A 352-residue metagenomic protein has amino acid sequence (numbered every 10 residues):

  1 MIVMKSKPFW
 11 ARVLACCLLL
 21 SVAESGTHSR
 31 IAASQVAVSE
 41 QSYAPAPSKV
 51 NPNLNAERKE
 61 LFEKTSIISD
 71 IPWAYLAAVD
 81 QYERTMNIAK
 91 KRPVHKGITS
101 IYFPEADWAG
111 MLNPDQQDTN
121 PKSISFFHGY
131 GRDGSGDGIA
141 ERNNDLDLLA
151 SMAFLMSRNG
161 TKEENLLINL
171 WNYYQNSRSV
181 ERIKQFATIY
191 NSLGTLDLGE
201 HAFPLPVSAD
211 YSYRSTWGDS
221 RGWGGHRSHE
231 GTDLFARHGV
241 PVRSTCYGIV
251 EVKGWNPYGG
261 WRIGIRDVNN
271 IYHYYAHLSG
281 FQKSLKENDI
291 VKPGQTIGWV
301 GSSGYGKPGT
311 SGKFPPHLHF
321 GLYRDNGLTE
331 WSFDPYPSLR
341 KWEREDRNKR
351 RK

Functional and structural regions predicted by a protein language model:
I2-K64: N-terminal export signals and maturation junctions of secreted/periplasmic proteins
A44-L193: Catalytic glycan-binding domains that act on GlcNAc-containing polysaccharides
Q185-W261, R350-K352: Surface-exposed, glycine-biased beta-strand/turn segments
G199-H201, K313-K352: Acidic, glycine-rich catalytic/binding loops that coordinate metals and/or anionic ligands
G224, V300-H317: Active-site loop architecture of trypsin-fold serine endopeptidases
T232-L234, R262-V268, G321: Short, acidic/hydrophobic/Gly-rich beta-strand patch recurrent on exposed beta strands that often constitutes part
V242, G248-V250, N288-S303: A structural signal for short beta-strand/turn segments enriched in small hydrophobics and glycine
T245-E287, G309-S311, P315: Zn2+-dependent peptidoglycan hydrolase active-site motif and core
